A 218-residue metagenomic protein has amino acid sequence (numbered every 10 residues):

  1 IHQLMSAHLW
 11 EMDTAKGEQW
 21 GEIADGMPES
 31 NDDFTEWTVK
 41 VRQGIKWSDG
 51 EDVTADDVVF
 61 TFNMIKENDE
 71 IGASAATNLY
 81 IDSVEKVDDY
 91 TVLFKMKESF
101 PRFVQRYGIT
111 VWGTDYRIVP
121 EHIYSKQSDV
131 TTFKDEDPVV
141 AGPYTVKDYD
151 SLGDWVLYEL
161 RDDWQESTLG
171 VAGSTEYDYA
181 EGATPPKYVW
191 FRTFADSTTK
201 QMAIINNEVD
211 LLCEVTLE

Functional and structural regions predicted by a protein language model:
I1-D32, N63, V139: N-terminal lobe/hinge region of extracytoplasmic solute-binding protein
I1-Q3, E22-D25, E51, R102-D115: A structural "hinge/loop" feature
D13-A15, T110-Y188, T198-T199: Gly/Pro-rich hinge or "lid" segments in bacterial periplasmic/extracellular proteins
T14-A15, D32-F34, R42-G44, V58 (+8 more regions): Solvent-exposed coil/turn segments that connect beta secondary-structure elements in extracytoplasmic/periplasmic
G26-I71, V87, L93, K200-I205: Aromatic- and charge-enriched surface segment that lines or borders ligand/interaction sites
E36-V39, T61, V92-F94, G142-T145 (+2 more regions): Short, well-ordered beta-strand elements
K40, S74-S125, P143-D150: Surface-exposed binding/hinge segments that line and control ligand-binding clefts or catalytic entry sites
I65, A73, S83, K147-E159 (+1 more regions): Extracellular/periplasmic solute-recognition and catalytic clefts
